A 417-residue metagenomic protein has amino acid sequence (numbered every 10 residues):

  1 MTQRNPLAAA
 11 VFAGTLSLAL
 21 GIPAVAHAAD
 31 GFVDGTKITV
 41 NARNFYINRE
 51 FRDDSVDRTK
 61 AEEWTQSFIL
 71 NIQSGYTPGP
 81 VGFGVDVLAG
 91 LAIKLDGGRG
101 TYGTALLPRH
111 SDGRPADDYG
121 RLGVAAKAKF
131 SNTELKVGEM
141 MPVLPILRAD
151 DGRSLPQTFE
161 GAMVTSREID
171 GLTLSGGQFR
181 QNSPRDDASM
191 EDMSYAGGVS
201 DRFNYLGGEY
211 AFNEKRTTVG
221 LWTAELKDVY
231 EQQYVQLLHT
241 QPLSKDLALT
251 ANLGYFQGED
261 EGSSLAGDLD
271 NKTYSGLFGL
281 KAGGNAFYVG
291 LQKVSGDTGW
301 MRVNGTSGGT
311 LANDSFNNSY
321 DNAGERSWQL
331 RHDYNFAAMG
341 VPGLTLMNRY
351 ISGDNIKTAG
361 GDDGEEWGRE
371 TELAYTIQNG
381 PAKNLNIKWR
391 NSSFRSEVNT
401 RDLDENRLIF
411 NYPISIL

Functional and structural regions predicted by a protein language model:
T2-Q3, S17-E139, A337, G368 (+2 more regions): Beta-barrel outer-membrane channel/assembly domains of diderm bacteria
D34, E62-F68, D118-L122, P156-E160 (+6 more regions): Residues that define the transmembrane beta-barrel architecture of outer-membrane proteins
V40, F68-S74, V124-A128, A162-S166 (+7 more regions): Residues on the lipid-exposed face of transmembrane beta-strands in outer-membrane beta-barrel proteins
A42-Y46, L135-A149, L174-Q178, L206 (+4 more regions): Transmembrane beta-strand segments that form the barrel wall of outer-membrane beta-barrel proteins
I72-A105, S111-E191, Y210-K215, V289-G296: Outer membrane beta-barrel
P80-F83, N132-K136, G171-S175, S183 (+7 more regions): Repeated loop/turn-to-beta-strand initiation elements of outer-membrane beta-barrel proteins
L172-V199, D246-A323, W389-L408: Outer-membrane beta-barrel translocator/channel fold
L291-G361, G368-T376: C-terminal structural cap/anchor segments
